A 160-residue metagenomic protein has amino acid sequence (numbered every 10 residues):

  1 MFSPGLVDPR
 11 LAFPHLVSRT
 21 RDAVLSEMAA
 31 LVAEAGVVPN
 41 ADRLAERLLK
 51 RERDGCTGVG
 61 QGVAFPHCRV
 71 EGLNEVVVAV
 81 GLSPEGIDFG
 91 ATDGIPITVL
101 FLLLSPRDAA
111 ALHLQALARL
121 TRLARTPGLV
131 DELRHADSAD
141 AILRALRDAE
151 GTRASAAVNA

Functional and structural regions predicted by a protein language model:
M1-A160: Cytosolic covalent-transfer regions centered on His/Cys nucleophiles that carry phosphoryl or persulfide groups
